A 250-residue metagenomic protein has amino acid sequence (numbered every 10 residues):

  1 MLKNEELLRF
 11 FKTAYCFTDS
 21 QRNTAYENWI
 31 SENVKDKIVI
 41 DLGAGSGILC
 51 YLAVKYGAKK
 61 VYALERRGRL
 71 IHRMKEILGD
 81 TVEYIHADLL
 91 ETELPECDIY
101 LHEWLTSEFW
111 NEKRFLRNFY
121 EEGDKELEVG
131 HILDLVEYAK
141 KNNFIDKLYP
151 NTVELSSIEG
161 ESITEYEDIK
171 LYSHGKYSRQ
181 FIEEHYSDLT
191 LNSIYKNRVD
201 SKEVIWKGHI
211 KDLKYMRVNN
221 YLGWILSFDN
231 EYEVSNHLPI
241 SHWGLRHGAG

Functional and structural regions predicted by a protein language model:
L2-S31, V39-L42, L49-C50, V54-Y56 (+2 more regions): Class I SAM-binding transferase module
D36: Phosphate-coordination loops involved in phosphoryl transfer and adenosine-cofactor binding
